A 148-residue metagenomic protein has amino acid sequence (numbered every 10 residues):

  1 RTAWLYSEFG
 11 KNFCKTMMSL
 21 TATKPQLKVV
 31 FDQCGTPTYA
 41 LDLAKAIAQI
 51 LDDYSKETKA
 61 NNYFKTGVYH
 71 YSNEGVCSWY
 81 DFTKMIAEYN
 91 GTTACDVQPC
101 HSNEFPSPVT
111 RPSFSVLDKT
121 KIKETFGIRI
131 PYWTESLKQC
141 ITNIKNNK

Functional and structural regions predicted by a protein language model:
R1-G35, A40-Q49: NAD(P)-dependent short-chain dehydrogenase/reductase
F13-C14, A40, A44, W79-T83 (+2 more regions): A general structural signal for well-ordered alpha-helical segments in protein cores
L27, T36, G75, Q98 (+1 more regions): Residues that recognize and position ribonucleotide moieties
G35-T38, C77, L117, I128-P131: Residue-level signal for the nucleotide or nucleotide-sugar donor/cofactor binding architecture
A46, D53-P108: Mid/C-terminal beta-alpha module of Rossmann-like enzyme folds, strongest in SDR-family dehydrogenases/epimerases
N103-K123: A hydrophobic C-terminal alpha-helical subdomain
W133-K148: Amphipathic terminal alpha-helices
